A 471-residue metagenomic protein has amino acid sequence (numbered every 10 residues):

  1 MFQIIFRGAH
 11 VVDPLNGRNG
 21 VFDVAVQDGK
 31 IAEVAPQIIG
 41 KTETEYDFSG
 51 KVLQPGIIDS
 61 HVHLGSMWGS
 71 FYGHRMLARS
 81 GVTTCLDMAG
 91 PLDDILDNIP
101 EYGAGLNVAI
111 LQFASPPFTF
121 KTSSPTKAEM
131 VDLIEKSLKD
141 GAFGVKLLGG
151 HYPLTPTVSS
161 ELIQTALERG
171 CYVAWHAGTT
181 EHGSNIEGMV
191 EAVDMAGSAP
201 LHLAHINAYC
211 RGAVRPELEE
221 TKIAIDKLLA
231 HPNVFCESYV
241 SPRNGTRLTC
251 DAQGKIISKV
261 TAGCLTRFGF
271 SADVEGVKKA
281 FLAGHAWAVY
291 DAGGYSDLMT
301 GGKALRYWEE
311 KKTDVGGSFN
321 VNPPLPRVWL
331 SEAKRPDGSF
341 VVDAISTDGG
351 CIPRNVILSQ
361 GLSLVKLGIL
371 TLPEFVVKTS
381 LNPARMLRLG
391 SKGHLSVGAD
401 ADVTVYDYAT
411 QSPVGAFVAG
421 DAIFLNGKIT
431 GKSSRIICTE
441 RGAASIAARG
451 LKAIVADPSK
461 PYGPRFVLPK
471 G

Functional and structural regions predicted by a protein language model:
M1-F22, V26-Q27, Q37, R75-S80 (+4 more regions): Active-site microenvironment of metallo-dependent hydrolases
Q37-L53: Active-site metal-binding motif and surrounding structural segment of the metallo-beta-lactamase
K51-Y72: Di-metal (Zn2+ and/or Mg2+/Mn2+) metal-binding site signature of metallo-dependent hydrolases with the MBL/beta-CASP
G56-V62, C85-D87, V108-Q112, V145-L147 (+4 more regions): Hydrophobic faces of well-ordered beta-strands that scaffold small-molecule active sites in alpha/beta enzyme cores
H63, G90-P91, F113-P117, L148-Y152 (+4 more regions): Active-site beta-loop-alpha junctions enriched in small/polar residues
Y72-Y152, Q164-C171: Divalent-metal coordination cores built from histidine and acidic residues
G144-A199, Y209-E217, L248-K255, K259-G263 (+1 more regions): Divalent metal-binding pocket/active-site signature
R215-S363, P469-G471: Active-site neighborhoods of metal-dependent hydrolases
